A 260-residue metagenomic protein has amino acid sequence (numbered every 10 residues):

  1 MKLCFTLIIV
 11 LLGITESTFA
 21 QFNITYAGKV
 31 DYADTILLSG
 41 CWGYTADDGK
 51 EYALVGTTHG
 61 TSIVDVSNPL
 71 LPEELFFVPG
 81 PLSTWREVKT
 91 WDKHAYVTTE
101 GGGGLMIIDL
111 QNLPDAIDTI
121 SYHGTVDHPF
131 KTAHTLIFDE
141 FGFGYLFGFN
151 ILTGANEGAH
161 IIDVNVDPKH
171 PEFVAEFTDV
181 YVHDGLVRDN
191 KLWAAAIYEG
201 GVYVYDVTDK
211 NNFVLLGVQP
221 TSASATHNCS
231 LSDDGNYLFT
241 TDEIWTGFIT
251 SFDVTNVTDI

Functional and structural regions predicted by a protein language model:
M1-N23: Bacterial Sec-dependent N-terminal signal peptides
F19-I260: Feature marking well-ordered beta-strand scaffolds used for ligand recognition
